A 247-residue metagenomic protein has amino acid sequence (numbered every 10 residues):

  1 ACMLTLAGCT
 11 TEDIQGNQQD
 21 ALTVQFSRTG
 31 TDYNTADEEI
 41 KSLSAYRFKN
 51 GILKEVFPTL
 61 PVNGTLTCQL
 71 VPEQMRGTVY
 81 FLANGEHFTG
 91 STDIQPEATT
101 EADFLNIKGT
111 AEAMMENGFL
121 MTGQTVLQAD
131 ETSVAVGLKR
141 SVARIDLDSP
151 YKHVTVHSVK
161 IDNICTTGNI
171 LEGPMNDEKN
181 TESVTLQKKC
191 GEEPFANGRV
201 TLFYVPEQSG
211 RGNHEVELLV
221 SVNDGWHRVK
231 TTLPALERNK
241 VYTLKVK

Functional and structural regions predicted by a protein language model:
T5-G8: C-terminal motif of bacterial Sec signal peptides marking the signal peptidase cleavage site
E12, G16-R28, Y80-A98, A102: N-terminal capping/interface segment
E12-Q15, V229, L244-K247: Terminal low-complexity/disordered tails
E12-T31, L138-K152: A short, Gly/Thr-enriched small/hydrophobic beta-strand-prone motif that recurs across taxa
T31-P96, D148, H153-K240: Tryptophan-paired
E101-R140, P150, T232-K247: Extracellular beta-sheet/turn segments enriched in Thr/Pro/Gly and aliphatic residues
